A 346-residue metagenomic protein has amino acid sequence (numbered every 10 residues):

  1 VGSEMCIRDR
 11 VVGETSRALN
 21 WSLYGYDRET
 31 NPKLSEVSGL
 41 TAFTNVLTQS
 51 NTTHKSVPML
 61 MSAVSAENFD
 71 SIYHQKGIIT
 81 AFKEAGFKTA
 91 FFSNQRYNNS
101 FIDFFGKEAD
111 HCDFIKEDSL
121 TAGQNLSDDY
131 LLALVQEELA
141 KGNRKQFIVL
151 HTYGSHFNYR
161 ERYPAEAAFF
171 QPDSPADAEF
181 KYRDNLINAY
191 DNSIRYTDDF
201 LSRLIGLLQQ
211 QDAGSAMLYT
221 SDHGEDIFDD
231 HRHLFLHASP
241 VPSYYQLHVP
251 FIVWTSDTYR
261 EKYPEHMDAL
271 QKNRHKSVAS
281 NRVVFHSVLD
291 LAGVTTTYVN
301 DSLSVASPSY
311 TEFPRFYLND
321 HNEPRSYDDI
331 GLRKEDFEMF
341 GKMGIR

Functional and structural regions predicted by a protein language model:
V1-R346: Catalytic domains that recognize anionic headgroups
